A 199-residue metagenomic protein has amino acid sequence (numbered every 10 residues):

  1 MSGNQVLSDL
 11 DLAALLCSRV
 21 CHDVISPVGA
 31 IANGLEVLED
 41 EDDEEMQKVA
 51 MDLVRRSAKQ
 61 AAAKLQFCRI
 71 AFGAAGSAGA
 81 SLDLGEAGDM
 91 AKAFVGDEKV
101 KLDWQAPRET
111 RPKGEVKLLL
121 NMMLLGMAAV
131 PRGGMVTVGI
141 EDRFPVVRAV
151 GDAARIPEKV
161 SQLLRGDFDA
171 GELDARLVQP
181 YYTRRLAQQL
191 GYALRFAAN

Functional and structural regions predicted by a protein language model:
M1-L10, A14-V54, A58-K64: Compact recognition or signaling/catalytic modules
Q5-L15, K99-L125, P131, F168-E172: Conserved short strand/loop->alpha-helix "switch" segment adjacent to the catalytic nucleotide/phosphoryl-transfer site
A14-E41, K113-I140, Q179-Q189: Conserved ATP-binding N-box helix of the HATPase_c
Q47-K101: Conserved DHp (HisKA) dimerization/phosphotransfer helix of two-component histidine kinases, i.e., the long coiled-coil
D103-Q105, G139, A197: Solvent-exposed beta-strand sheet faces enriched in polar/charged residues
R143-P180: Glycine-rich/acidic phosphate-handling loop/turn and adjacent ATP-lid/helix of nucleotide-binding kinase/ATPase domains
G191-A198: Glycine-rich ATP-binding loops of the HATPase_c
